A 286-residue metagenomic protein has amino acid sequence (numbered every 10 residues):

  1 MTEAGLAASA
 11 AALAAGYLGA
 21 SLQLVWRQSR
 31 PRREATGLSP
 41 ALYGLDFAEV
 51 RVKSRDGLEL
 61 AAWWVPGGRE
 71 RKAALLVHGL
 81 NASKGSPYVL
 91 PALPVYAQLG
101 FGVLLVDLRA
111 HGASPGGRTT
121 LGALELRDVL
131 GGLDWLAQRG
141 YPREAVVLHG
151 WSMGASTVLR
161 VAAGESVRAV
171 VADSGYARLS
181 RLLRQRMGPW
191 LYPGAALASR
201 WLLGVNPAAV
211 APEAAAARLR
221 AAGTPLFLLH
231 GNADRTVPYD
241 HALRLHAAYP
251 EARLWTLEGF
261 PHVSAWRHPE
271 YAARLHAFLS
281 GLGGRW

Functional and structural regions predicted by a protein language model:
T2-K53, W63: An N-terminal hydrophobic leader/cap segment in hydrolases
R71-G79: Short beta-strand element of the alpha/beta-hydrolase
L93-P115: Conserved alpha/beta-hydrolase
T119-G140: Alpha/beta-hydrolase active-site loop
R160-A208: Hydrolase active-site cap/lid region
L219-A222, L228-H230, D234: Short beta-strand/loop motif that positions the catalytic acidic residue of the alpha/beta-hydrolase fold
R235-H241: Conserved alpha/beta-hydrolase "acid-adjacent" motif
F260-A272: Catalytic histidine-centered segment of alpha/beta-hydrolase-like enzymes
